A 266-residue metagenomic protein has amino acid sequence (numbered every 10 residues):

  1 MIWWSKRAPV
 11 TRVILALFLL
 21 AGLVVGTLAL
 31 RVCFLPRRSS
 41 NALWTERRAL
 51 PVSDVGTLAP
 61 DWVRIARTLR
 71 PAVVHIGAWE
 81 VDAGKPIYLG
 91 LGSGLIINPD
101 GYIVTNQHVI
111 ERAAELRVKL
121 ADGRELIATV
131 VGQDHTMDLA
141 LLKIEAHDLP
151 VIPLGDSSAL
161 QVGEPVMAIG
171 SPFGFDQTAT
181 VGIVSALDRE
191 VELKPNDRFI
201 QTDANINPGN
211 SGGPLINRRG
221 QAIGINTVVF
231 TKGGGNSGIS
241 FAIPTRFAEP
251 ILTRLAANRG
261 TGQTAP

Functional and structural regions predicted by a protein language model:
M1-R7: Juxtamembrane low-complexity tails/linkers enriched in Ser/Thr-Pro and polybasic
A8-G22, T27-P266: Serine-dependent protease modules
